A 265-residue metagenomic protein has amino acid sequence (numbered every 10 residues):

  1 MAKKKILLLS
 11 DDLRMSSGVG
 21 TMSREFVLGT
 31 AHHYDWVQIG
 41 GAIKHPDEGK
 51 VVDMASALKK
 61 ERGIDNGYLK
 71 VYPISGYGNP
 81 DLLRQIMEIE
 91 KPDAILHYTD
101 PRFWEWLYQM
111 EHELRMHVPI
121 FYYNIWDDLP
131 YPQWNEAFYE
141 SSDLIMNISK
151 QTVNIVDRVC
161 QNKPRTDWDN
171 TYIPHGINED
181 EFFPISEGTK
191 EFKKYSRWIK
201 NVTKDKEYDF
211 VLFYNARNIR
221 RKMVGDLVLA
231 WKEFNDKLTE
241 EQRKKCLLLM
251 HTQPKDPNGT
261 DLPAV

Functional and structural regions predicted by a protein language model:
M1-S56, E90: N-terminal subdomain of nucleotide-sugar transferases
L8, D53-Q151: Extended catalytic core of nucleotide-activated donor transferases of GT-like folds
L8, K200-K222, V228-W231, L248-L249: Conserved donor-binding/catalytic core segment of Leloir-type glycosyltransferases
L9-D11, Y123, I148, I173 (+2 more regions): Short hydrophobic "strand-cap" motifs at the C-terminus of beta-strands
S16, I219-M223, P257-N258: A short, basic/aromatic alpha-helical/loop segment that forms part of the nucleotidyl-sugar donor-binding site
F26-G29, M110, L212, R220 (+1 more regions): Short hydrophobic signal-anchor/transmembrane segments that target glycosyltransferases and glycosylation machinery
D47-G63, E233-Q242, L247-V265: Short, structured helix-loop element that forms part of the nucleotide-activated donor/catalytic region
D143-K200, K206: Donor nucleotide-sugar binding/catalytic pocket of nucleotide-sugar-dependent glycosyltransferases
